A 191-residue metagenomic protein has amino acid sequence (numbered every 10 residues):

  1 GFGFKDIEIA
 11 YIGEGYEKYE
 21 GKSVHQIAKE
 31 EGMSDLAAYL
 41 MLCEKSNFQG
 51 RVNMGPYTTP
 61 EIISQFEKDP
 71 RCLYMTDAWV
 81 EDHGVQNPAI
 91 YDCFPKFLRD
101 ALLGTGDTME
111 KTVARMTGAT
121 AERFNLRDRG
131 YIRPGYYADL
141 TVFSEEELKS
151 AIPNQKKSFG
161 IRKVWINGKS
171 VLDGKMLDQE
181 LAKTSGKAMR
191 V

Functional and structural regions predicted by a protein language model:
G1-T105: Active-site neighborhoods of metal-dependent hydrolases
Y39, P95, E110-T117: Hydrophobic face of alpha-helices
L42-C43, M116-T117, D139: A general structural motif at alpha-helix termini
K45-Q49, V80-V85, T120-R123, K149-A151 (+1 more regions): Flexible loop/turn segments at secondary-structure boundaries
G50-I63, M109-V113, A121-Q155: Acidic, glycine-enriched loop/beta-strand segments at the rims of small-molecule binding/catalytic pockets
S64-R71, T76-D77, P88, L140-K187: C-terminal cap of metal-dependent C-N hydrolases
C72, G104, G118, E122 (+1 more regions): Conserved helix-loop functional segments at active or binding sites
